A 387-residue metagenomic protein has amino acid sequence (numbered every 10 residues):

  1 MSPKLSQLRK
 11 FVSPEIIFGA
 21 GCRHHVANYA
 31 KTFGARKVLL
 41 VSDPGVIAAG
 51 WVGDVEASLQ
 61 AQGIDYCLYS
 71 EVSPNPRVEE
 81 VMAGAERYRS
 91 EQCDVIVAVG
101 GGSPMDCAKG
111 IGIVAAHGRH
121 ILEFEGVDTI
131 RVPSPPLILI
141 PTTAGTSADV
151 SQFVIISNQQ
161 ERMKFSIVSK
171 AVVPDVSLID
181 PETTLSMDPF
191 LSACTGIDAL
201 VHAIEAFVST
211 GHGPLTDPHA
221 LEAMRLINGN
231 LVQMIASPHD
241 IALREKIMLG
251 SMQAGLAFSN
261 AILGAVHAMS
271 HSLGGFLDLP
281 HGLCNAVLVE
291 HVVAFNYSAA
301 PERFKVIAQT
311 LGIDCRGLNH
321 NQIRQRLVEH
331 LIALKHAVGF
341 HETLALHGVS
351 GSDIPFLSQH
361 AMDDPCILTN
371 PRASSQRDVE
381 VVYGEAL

Functional and structural regions predicted by a protein language model:
M1-F33: N-terminal amphipathic/basic leader segments beginning at the initiator methionine
R23-L39, S58-Q62, S90: Glycine-rich phosphate/diphosphate-binding loops that line cofactor/substrate pockets in enzymes
I47-R119, Q233-R244: N-terminal small/polar loop signature for handling phosphorylated ligands or for N-terminal nucleophile
A57, F153-A261: Carboxylate- and glycine-rich phosphate/diphosphate-binding segment that chelates Mg2+/Mn2+
E79-E182: Glycine/threonine-rich beta-strand-loop-alpha-helix active-site module that forms ligand/phosphate-binding
G145, M252-N285, D364-L368: Glycine-rich phosphate/pyrophosphate-binding beta-alpha loops
F276-D353: Gly/Pro-rich interdomain helix-loop hinge
G351-L387: Short, amphipathic C-terminal "tail helix"
